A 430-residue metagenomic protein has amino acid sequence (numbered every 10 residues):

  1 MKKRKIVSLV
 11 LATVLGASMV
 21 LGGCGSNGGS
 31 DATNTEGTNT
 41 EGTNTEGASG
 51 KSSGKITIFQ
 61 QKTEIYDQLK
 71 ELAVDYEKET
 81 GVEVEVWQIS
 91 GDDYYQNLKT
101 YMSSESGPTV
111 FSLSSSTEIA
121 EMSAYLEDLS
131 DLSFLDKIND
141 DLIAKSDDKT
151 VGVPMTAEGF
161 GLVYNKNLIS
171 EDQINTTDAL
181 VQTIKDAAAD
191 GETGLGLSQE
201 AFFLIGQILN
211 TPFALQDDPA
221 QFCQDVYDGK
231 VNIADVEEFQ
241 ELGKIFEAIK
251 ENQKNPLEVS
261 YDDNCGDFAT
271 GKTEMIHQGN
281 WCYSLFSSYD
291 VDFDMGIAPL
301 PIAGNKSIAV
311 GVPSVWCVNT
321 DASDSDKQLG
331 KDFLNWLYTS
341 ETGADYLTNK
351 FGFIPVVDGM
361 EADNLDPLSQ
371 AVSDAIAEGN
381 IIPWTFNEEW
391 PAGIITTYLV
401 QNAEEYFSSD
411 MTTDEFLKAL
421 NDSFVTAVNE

Functional and structural regions predicted by a protein language model:
L9, C24-E118, G304, S325 (+2 more regions): Conserved N-terminal structural module of periplasmic/extracytoplasmic solute-binding proteins
T57, V74, E79, S288-K350: Extracytoplasmic/periplasmic substrate-recognition and gating elements
D75-I138, V151, K166-N175, E274-M275 (+2 more regions): Extracytoplasmic "Venus flytrap"/periplasmic binding protein-like
Y101, P108-T109, S133-N167, T193-L197 (+3 more regions): A structural signal for short loop-to-beta-strand junctions that line the ligand-binding cleft of periplasmic/secreted
S114-G161, D172, A179-Q182, A189-D190 (+2 more regions): Hinge/lid segment of periplasmic solute-binding proteins
K145, N349-V356, A371-N429: C-terminal capping/gating helix-and-loop segments adjacent to ligand/active sites or protein-protein/ligand interfaces
V151-M155, F160, V181-V231, T273: Extracytoplasmic/periplasmic solute-binding protein
Y227-E258: Glycine-centered hinge/linker elements that transmit conformational signals in sensory and ligand-binding systems
